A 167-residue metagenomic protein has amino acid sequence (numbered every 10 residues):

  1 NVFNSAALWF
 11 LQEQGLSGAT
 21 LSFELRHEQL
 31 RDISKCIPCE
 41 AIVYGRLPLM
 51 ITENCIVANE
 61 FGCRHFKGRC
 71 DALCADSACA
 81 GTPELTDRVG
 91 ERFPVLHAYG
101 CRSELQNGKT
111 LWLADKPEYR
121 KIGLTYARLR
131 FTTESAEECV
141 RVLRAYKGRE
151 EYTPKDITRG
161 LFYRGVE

Functional and structural regions predicted by a protein language model:
N1-E167: Active-site pocket-lining/capping segments in soluble small-molecule metabolic enzymes
